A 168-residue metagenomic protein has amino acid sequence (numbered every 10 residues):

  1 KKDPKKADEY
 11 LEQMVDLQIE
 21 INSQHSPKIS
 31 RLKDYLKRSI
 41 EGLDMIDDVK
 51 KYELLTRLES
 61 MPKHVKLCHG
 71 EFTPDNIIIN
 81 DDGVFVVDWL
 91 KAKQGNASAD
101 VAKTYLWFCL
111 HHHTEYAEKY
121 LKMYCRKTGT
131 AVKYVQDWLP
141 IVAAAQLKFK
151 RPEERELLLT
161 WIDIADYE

Functional and structural regions predicted by a protein language model:
P4-K33: Internal "kinase-insert"/substrate-recognition segments embedded within catalytic cores of ATP-dependent enzymes
S23-G70, N80, T160, A165-D166: An alpha-helical support segment within catalytic cores of ATP-dependent transferases
L67, F85-D88: Pre-DFG segment of protein kinase catalytic domains
E71, N76, D88: Conserved catalytic-loop position in the HRD/HxD motif
I77, Q94: Conserved protein kinase catalytic core
K103-E168: Helix-rich C-terminal or lid/interface subdomains of diverse kinases
